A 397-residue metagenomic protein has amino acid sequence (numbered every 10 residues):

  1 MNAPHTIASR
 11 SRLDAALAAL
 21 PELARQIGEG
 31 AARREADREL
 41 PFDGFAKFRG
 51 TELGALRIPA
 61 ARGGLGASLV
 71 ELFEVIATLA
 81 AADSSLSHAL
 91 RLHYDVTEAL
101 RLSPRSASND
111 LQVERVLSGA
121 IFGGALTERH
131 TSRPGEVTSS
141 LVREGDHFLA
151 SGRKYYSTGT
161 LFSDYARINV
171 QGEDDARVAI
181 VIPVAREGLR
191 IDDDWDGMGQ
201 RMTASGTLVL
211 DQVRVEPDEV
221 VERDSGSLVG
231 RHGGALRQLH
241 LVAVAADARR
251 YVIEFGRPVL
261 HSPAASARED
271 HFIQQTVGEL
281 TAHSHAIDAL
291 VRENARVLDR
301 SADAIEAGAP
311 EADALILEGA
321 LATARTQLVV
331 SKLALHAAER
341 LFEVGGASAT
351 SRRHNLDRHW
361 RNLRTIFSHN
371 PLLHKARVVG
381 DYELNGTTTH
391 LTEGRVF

Functional and structural regions predicted by a protein language model:
A18-P21, D247-R250, G278-H285, A324 (+2 more regions): Generic structural signal for well-ordered, non-transmembrane alpha-helical segments in soluble/cytosolic regions
A32-E35, D288-V329, F342-G345: C-terminal helix-coil-helix/basic helical segment that borders enzyme active sites and/or dimer interfaces and provides
F42-G50, A55-T158: Glycine-rich flavin
Y155-T160, R237-Q238, H369: Glycine-rich phosphate/pyrophosphate-binding beta-alpha loops
Y156-I191: A short core secondary-structure module
G197-H285: Glycine-rich beta->alpha junctions and the first turn(s) of the following alpha-helix
A235-Q238, A267-L280, E318-Q327, D357-T365: Alpha-helical scaffold segments that form or flank carboxylate-/histidine-based iron centers
G345-F397: Glycine-rich phosphate/cofactor-binding loops in nucleotide/flavin-utilizing enzymes
